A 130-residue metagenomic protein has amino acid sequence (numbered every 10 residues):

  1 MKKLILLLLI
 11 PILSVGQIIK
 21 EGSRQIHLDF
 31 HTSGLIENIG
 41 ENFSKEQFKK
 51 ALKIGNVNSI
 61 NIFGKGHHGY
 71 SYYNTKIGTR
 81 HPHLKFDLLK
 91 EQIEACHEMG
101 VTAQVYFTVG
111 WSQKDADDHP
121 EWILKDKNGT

Functional and structural regions predicted by a protein language model:
K3-L13: Sec-dependent N-terminal signal peptides
L4, G16-L28, L35-F43, K50: N-terminal carbohydrate-binding accessory modules
R24-L28, I60-I62, A103-F107: Hydrophobic faces of well-ordered beta-strands that scaffold small-molecule active sites in alpha/beta enzyme cores
L28-F43, S71-D87, T130: The substrate-binding groove and active-site-proximal loops of carbohydrate-active enzymes, especially glycoside
D29-S33, K65-H67, T108-S112: Active-site beta-loop-alpha junctions enriched in small/polar residues
F43-H68: Catalytic domains of carbohydrate-active enzymes, especially glycoside hydrolases
F48, G66-T108: Aromatic-lined substrate-binding rim segments of carbohydrate-active enzymes
V105, V109-T130: Active-site-adjacent "subsite" loops/lids of carbohydrate-active enzymes
